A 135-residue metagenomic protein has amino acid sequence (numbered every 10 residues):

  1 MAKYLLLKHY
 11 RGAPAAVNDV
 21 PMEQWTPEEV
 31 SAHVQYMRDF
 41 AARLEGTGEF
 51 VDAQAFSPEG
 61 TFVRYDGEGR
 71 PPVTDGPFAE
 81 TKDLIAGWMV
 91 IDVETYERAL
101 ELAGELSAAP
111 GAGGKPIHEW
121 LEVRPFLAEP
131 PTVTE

Functional and structural regions predicted by a protein language model:
M1-E135: Conserved, structured core segments of small domains
